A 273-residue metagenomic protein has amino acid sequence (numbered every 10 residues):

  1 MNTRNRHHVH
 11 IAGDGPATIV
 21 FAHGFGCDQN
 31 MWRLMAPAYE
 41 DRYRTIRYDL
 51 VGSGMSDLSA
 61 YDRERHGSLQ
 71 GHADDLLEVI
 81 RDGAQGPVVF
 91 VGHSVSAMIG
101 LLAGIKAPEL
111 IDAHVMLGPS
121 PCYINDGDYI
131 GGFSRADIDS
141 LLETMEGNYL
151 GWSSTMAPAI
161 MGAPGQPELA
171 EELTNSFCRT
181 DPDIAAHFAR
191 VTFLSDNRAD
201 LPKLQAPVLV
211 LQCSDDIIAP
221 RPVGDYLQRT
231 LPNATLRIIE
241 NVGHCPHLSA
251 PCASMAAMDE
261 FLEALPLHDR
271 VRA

Functional and structural regions predicted by a protein language model:
P16, G24-C27, S94: Active-site glycine-rich loops that stabilize anionic/oxyanionic intermediates across multiple enzyme folds
F25-A36: The serine-hydrolase catalytic nucleophile loop
P37, I46-V95, A256, E260: Active-site loop/oxyanion-hole signature of alpha/beta-hydrolase fold enzymes
L101, I105-K106, L110-G147: Flexible "cap/lid" loop of the alpha/beta hydrolase fold
N125, Y129-F133, E143-K203: Conserved alpha/beta-hydrolase catalytic His-Asp/Glu region
L204, V210-Q212: Short beta-strand/loop motif that positions the catalytic acidic residue of the alpha/beta-hydrolase fold
D215-A219: Acidic catalytic loop of the alpha/beta-hydrolase fold
A234-A273: Catalytic active-site module of serine/aspartate enzymes centered on a nucleophile-bearing elbow/loop
